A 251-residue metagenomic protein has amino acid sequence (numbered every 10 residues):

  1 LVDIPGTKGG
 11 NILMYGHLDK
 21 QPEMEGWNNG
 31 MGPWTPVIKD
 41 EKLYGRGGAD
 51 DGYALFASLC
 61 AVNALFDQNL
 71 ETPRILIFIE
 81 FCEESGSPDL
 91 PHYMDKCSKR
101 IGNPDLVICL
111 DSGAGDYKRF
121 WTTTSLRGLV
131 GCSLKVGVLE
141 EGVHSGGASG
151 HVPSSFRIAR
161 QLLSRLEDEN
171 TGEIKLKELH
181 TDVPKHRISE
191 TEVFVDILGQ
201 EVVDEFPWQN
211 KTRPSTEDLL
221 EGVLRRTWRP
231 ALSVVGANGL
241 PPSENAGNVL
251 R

Functional and structural regions predicted by a protein language model:
L1, Y15, L76, G131-K135 (+1 more regions): Beta-strand secondary-structure signal
L1-K8: Short beta-strand-to-loop junctions in surface cap/lid or active-site-entrance loops
G9-I79: Active-site metal-coordination/substrate-binding segment of hydrolases, especially metallo-dependent peptidases
L43-G45, E140-G146, S243-E244: Short small-residue beta-strand/loop micro-motif enriched in glycine and branched aliphatics
G52-Q68, S87-D95, P153-R165: Active-site-proximal alpha-helical scaffold in enzymes
T72-S154: Histidine/acidic-residue-rich, glycine-tolerant segments that coordinate divalent metal ions
R100, G115, T124, G131 (+1 more regions): Acidic-enriched catalytic cores of C-N bond-cleaving enzymes acting on peptides and small amides
H151-V152, E244-R251: Short, solvent-exposed beta-strand/turn "edge" segments of beta-rich domains on protein surfaces
